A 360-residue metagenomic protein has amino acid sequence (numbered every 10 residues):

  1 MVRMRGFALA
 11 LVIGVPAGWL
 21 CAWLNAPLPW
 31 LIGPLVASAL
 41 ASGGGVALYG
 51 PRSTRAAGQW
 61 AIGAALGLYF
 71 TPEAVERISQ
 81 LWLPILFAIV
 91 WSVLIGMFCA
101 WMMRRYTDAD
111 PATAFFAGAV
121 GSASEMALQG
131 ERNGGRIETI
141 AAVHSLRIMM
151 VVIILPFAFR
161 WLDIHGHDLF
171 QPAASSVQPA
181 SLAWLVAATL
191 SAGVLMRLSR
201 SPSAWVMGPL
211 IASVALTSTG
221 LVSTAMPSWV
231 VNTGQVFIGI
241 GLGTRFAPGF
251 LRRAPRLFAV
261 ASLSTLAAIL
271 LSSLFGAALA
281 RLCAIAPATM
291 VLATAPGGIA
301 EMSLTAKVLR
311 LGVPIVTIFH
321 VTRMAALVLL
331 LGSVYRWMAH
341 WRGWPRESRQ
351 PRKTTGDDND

Functional and structural regions predicted by a protein language model:
M1-T54, G58-A74, I95, A180-F250 (+2 more regions): Structural signature of multi-pass alpha-helical membrane transport proteins
M1-V12, T113-F115, V120, E125 (+3 more regions): Intrinsically disordered, low-complexity non-transmembrane regions of multi-pass membrane transporters
A47-G50, L68-L81, M97-A112, A277 (+1 more regions): Transmembrane alpha-helix boundary signature
P51-G63, W82-F87, D108-A119, A141-L146 (+3 more regions): Cytoplasmic-side transmembrane-helix entry/capping segments in multi-pass membrane proteins
P72-Q80, W161-V177, T219-S228, R252 (+2 more regions): Membrane-interface helix termini and inter-helical loops of multi-pass transporters
F98-A109, V151-L169, S199, A277-L282 (+1 more regions): Juxtamembrane and boundary regions of transmembrane helices in multi-pass small-molecule transporters and channels
Y106-L146, I285-F319: Alpha-helical membrane segments and immediately flanking helix-loop junctions that form or couple to the substrate/ion
G121-M126, A141-R160, L271, I299-E301 (+1 more regions): Membrane-embedded alpha-helical segments of transport systems, primarily multispan ion/solute transporters
